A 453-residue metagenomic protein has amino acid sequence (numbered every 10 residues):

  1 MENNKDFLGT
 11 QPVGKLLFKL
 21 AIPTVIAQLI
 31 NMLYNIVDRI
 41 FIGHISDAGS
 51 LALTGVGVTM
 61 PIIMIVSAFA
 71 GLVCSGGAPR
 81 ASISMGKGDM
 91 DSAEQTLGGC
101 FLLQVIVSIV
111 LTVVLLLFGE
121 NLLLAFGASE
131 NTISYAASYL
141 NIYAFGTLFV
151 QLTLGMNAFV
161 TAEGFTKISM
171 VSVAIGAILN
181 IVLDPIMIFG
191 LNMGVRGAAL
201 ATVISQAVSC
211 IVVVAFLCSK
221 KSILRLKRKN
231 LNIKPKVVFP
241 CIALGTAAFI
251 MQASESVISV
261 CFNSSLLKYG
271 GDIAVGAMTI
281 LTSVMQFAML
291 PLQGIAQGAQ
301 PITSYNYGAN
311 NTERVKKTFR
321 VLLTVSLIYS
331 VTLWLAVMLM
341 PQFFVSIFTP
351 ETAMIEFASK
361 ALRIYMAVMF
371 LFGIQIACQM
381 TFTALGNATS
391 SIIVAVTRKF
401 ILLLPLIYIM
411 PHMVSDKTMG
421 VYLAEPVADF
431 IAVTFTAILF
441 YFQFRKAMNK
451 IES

Functional and structural regions predicted by a protein language model:
M1-T24, A81-G146, G190-G245, T303-V368 (+1 more regions): Short alpha-helical transmembrane segments in multi-pass integral membrane proteins
V25-P79, Y143-V150, F239-N306, S326-W334 (+3 more regions): Transmembrane helix-bundle signature of multi-pass secondary active exporters and lipid flippases
L33-I36, H44, S50, S84-K87 (+6 more regions): Helix-loop interface residues and adjacent transmembrane-helix termini in multi-pass membrane transporters, primarily
I36-I40, V113, N121, G155-F159 (+9 more regions): Alpha-helical transmembrane segments of multipass membrane proteins
L53-V113, V150-S169, A277-L335, L339-P341 (+1 more regions): Small-residue-rich hydrophobic transmembrane alpha-helices
C74, Y143-T161, S169-A177, A198-V213 (+4 more regions): Short runs within selected transmembrane alpha-helices of multi-pass transporters and secretion channels
S129, F165-T166, G194, G271 (+2 more regions): Short loop-to-helix capping motifs
